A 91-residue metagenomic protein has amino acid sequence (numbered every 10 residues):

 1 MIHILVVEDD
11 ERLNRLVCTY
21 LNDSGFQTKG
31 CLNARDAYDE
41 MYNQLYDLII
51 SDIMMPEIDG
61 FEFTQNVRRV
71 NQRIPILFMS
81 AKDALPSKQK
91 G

Functional and structural regions predicted by a protein language model:
M1-H3: Non-catalytic signal-transmission and effector/linker regions of two-component phosphorelay proteins
D10-K29: Two-component/phosphorelay signaling modules centered on CheY-like receiver
G30-L48, R69: Acidic, metal-coordinating helix/loop segments flanking the phosphotransfer/catalytic sites of two-component signaling
N33, D59-E62, K90: Acidic catalytic/metal-coordinating carboxylates
D39, F61-Q72: Short amphipathic alpha-helix used as the core "switch/output" element in two-component signaling
D52, S80: Active-site residues of response regulator receiver
M55: Receiver (REC) domain active-site loop signature in two-component systems and cognate sites in sensor histidine kinases
V70, K82-D83: Short, conserved "switch-loop" micro-motifs in signal-transduction and mechanochemical regulators
